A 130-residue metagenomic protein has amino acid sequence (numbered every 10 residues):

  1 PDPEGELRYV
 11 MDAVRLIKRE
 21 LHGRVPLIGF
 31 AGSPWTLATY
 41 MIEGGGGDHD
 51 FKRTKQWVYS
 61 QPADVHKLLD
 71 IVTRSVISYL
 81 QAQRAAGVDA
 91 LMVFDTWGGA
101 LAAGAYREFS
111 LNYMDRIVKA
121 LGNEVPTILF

Functional and structural regions predicted by a protein language model:
E6-F130: Active-site loop segments of alpha/beta catalytic cores
